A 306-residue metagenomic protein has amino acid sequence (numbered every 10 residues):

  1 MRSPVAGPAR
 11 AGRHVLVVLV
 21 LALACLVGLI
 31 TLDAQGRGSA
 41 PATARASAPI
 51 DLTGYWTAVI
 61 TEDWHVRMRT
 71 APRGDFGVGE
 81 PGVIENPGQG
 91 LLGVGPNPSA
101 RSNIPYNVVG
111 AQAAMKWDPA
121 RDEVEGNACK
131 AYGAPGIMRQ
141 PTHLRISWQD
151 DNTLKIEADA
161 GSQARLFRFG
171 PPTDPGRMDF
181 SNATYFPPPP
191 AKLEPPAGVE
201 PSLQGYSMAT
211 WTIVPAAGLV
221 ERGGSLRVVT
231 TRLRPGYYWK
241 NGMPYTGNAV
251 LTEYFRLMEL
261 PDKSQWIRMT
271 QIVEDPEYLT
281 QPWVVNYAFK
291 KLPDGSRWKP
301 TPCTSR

Functional and structural regions predicted by a protein language model:
R2, I30-R306: PEST-like low-complexity, intrinsically disordered acidic/proline/serine-rich tracts that flank trafficking/processing
V5-G7: Generic low-complexity, intrinsically disordered segments
G12-H14: Short, low-complexity intrinsically disordered segments enriched in A/P/G/S/L with frequent Arg, especially at protein
V17-G28: Hydrophobic helical h-region of N-terminal Sec-dependent signal peptides in bacterial secretory/periplasmic proteins
